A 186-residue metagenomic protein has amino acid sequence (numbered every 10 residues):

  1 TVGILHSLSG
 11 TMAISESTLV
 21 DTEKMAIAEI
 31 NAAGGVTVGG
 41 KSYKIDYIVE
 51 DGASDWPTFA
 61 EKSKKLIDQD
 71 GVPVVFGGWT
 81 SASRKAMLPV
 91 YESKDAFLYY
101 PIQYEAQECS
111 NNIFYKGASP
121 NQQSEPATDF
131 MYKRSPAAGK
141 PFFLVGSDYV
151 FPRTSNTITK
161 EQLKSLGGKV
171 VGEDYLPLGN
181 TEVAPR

Functional and structural regions predicted by a protein language model:
T1-V20, G78, P141-S147: Short beta-strand segments enriched in small/hydrophobic residues
I14-D21, V36-E108, K116, L176-V183: Beta-alpha junction/loop-to-helix N-cap segments that form part of ligand/metal-binding clefts
S17-M25, Q122, P126: A general alpha-helical scaffold signature found inside nucleotide-binding enzyme cores
D21-Y47, A137-A138, K164-K169: Signal peptide-proximal N-terminal region of secreted/periplasmic/extracellular or secretory-lumen proteins
E61, E105-Q107, N112-R186: Extracellular/periplasmic Venus flytrap/periplasmic-binding protein
